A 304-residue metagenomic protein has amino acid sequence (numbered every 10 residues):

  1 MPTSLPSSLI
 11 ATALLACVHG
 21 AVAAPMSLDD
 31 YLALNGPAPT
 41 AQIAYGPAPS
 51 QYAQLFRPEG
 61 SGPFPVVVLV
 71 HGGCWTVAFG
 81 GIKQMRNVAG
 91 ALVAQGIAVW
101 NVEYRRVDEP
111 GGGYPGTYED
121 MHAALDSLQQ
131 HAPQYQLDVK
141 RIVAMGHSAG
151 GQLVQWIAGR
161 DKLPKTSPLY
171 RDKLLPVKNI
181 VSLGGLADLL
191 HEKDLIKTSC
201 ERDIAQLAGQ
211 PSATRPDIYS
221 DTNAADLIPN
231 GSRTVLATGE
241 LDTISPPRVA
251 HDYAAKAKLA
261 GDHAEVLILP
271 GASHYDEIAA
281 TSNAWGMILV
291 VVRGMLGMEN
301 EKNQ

Functional and structural regions predicted by a protein language model:
A24-S61: N-terminal cap/lid segment of alpha/beta-hydrolase-fold proteins
S27-L32, A38, A48, G159 (+1 more regions): Mobile cap/lid helix-loop segments that gate and shape the active-site cleft of serine hydrolases
G81-W100: Short amphipathic alpha-helix adjacent to the substrate-entry channel of hydrolases
G113-A132: Alpha/beta-hydrolase active-site loop
D126-D194: Primarily recognizes the serine-hydrolase "nucleophile elbow" in alpha/beta-hydrolase and SGNH/GDSL folds
L236-T238, D242: Short beta-strand/loop motif that positions the catalytic acidic residue of the alpha/beta-hydrolase fold
T243-V249: Conserved alpha/beta-hydrolase "acid-adjacent" motif
A272-S282: Catalytic histidine-centered segment of alpha/beta-hydrolase-like enzymes
